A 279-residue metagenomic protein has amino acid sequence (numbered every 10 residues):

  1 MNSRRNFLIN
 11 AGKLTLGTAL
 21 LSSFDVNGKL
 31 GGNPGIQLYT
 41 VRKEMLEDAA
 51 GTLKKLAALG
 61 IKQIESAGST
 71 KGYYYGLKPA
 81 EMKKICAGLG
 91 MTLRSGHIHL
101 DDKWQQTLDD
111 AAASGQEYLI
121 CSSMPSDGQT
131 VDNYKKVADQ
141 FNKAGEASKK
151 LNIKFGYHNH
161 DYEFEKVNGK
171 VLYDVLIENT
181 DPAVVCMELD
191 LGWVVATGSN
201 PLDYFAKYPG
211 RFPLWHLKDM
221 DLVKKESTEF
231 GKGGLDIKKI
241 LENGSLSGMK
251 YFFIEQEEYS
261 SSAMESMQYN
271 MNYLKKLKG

Functional and structural regions predicted by a protein language model:
M1-S22: N-terminal secretory signal peptides and thylakoid transit peptides that target proteins across membranes
L20, T92-M187, V194, M264: Active-site acidic/histidine proton-transfer and metal-coordination neighborhood in alpha/beta enzyme cores
S22-G51, K55: C-terminal segment of N-terminal export signals and the immediately downstream linker at the start of the mature
G32-Q37, I64-S66, L93-G96, L119-C121 (+4 more regions): Hydrophobic faces of well-ordered beta-strands that scaffold small-molecule active sites in alpha/beta enzyme cores
I36, L56, C86, A111 (+6 more regions): Conserved, mostly hydrophobic/aromatic
V41-E47, A67-K78, H97-Q105, S126-D132 (+5 more regions): Acidic-and-aromatic substrate-binding clefts and catalytic sites of carbohydrate-active enzymes
L53-A58, Y74-M91, Q105-Q116, N142-K150 (+3 more regions): Acidic (Asp/Glu)-rich catalytic clusters
Q63, L151-G234, L246: Acidic/histidine-rich catalytic cores of soluble enzymes
